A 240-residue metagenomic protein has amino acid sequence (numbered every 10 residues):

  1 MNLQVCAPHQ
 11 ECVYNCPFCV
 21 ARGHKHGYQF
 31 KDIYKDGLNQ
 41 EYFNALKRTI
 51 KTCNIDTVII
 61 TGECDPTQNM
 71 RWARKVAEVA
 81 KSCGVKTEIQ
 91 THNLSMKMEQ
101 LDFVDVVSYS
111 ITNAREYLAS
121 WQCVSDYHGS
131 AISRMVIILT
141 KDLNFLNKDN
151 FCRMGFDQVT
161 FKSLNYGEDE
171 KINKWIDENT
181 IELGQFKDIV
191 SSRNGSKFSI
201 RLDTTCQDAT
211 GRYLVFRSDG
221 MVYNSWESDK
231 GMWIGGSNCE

Functional and structural regions predicted by a protein language model:
M1, N238-E240: Short, Lys/Arg-enriched, disordered terminal segments
M1-E41: Canonical Radical SAM [4Fe-4S] cluster-binding loop centered on the CxxxCxxC motif and its immediate flanking residues
A21, E78, S228: Short, well-ordered alpha-helices that flank and scaffold nucleotide-derived cofactor binding pockets
Y28-D32, Y109-D219, Y223, E227-N238: Radical SAM enzyme [4Fe-4S]-AdoMet core and its adjacent flexible, acidic and glycine-rich loops/tails across
Y42-T61, N69-C152, D157, F161: Radical SAM/AdoMet-radical enzyme domain recognition
